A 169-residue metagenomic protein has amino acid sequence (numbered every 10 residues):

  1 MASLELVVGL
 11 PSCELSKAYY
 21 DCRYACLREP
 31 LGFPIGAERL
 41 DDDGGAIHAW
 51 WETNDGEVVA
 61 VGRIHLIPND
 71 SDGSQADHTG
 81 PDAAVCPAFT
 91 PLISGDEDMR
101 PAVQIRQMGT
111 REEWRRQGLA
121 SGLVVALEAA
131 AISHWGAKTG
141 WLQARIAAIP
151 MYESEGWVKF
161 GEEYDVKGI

Functional and structural regions predicted by a protein language model:
A2-Y19: A short beta-loop-alpha structural element at the N-terminal edge of CoA-dependent acyl/N-acetyltransferase catalytic
D21-V58, R63, I67-N69: Active-site rim helix/loop that mediates acceptor-substrate recognition in acyltransferases
A46, R100, I105, I169: Short coil/loop residues immediately preceding or within conserved phosphate-binding loops of NTP-utilizing enzyme
W50, E57-I67, Q75-G95, Q104 (+1 more regions): Conserved beta-strand in the GNAT
T110, R116-A129: Conserved acetyl-CoA-binding loop-helix of GNAT-fold acetyltransferases
L123, A148-M151: Conserved short alpha-helix immediately C-terminal to the canonical SAM/SAH-binding motif I of Rossmann-like
V124, A131-R145: Conserved GNAT acetyl-CoA-binding A-motif
W141-Q143, E153, V158-I169: Conserved catalytic-core motifs of GNAT/GCN5-like acyltransferases
